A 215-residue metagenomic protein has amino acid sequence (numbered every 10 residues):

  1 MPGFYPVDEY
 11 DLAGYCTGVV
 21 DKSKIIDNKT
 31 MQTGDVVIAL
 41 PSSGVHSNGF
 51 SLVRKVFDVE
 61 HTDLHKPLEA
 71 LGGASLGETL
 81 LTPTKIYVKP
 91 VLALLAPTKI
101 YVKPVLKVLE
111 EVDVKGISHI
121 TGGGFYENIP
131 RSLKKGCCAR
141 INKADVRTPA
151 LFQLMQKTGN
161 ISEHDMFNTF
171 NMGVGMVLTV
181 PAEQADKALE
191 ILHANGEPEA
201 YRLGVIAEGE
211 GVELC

Functional and structural regions predicted by a protein language model:
M1-C215: Helix-biased detector of long, well-ordered alpha-helical tracts
